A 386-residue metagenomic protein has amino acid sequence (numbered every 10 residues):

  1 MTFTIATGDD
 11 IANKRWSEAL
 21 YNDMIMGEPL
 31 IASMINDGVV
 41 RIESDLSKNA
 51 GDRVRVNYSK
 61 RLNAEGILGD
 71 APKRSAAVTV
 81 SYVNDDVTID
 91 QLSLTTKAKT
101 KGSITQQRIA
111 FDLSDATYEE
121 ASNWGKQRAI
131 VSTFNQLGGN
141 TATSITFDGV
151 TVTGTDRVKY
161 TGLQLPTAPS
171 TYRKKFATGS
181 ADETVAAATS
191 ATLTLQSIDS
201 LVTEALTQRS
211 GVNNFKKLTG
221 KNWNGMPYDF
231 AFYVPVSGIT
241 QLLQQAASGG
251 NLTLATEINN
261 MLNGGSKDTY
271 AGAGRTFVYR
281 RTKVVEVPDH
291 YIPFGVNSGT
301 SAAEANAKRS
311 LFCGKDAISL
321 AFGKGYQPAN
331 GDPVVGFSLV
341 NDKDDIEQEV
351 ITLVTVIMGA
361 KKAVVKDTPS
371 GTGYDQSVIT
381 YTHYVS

Functional and structural regions predicted by a protein language model:
M1, D85-V87, L94, V131 (+1 more regions): Flexible, active-site-adjacent loop/turn segments at secondary-structure boundaries
M1-I89, K361-V364, T368-S386: N-terminal "assembly arms/tails" that initiate or stabilize quaternary assembly in self-assembling proteins
F3-E18, T105-S386: Core alpha/beta structural scaffold of self-assembling particle/tube/pore-forming proteins
G51, I89-Q91, P227, E347: Short, solvent-exposed loop/turn segments at the edges of secondary structure
D52-V54, Y58, L94, E119 (+1 more regions): N-terminal, well-ordered alpha-helical segments
R55-N57, K97, A231-Y233: Structural recognition of the beta-strand scaffold that forms the well-ordered cores of secreted hydrolase catalytic
D86-R108: Extended, low-charge hydrophobic alpha-helical regions
